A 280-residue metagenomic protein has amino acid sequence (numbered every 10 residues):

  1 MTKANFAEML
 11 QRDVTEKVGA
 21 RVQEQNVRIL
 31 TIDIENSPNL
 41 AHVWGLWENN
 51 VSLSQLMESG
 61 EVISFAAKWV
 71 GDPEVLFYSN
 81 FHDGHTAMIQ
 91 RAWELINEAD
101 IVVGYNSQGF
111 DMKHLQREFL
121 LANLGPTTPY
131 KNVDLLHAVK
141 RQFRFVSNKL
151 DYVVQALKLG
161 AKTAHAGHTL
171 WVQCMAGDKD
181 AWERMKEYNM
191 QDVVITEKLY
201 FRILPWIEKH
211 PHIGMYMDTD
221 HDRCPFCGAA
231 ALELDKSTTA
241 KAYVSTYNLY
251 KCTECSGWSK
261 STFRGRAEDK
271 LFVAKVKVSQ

Functional and structural regions predicted by a protein language model:
T2-N97: Conserved RNase H-like, two-metal-ion catalytic cores of nucleic-acid enzymes
G71-A156: Conserved DEDDh/DEDDy metal-dependent 3′-5′ exonuclease domain
V103, Y152-D218: Acidic, Mg2+-coordinating catalytic module of metal-dependent nucleases/exonucleases that use a two-metal-ion mechanism
D218-D222, V244-Y247: Flanking scaffold residues of small Cys/His-coordinated metal-binding clusters
P225-F226, E254: Short, cysteine/histidine-rich loop/knuckle motifs that typically chelate Zn2+
A229-D235, K260: Short functional micro-motifs and their immediate structural scaffolds
S237-L249: Short linker/helix segments within small regulatory modules
L249-V276: Short metal-binding segments enriched for Cys and/or His
